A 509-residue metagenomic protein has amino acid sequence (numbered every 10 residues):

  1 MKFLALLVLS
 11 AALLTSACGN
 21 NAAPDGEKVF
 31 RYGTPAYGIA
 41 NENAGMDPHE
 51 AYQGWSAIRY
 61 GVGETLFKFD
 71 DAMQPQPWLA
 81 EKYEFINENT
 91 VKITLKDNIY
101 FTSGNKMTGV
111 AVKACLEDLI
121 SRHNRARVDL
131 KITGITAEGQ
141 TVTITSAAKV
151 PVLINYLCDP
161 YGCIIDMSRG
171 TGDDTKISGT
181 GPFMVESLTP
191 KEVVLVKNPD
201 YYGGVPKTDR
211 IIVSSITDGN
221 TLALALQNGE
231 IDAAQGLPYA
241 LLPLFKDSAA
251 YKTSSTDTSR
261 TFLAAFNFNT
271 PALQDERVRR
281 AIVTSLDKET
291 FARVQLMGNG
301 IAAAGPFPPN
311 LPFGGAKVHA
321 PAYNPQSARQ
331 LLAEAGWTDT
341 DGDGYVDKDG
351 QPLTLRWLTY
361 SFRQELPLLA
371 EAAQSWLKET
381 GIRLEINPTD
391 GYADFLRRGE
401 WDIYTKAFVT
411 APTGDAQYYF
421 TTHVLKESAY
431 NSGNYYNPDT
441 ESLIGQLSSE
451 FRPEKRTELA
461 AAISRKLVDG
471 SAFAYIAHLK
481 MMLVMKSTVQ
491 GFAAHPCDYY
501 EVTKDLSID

Functional and structural regions predicted by a protein language model:
G33-I86, E117, S178, C497-D498: N-terminal lobe/hinge region of extracytoplasmic solute-binding protein
Q74, N155-P206, R210, N220 (+2 more regions): Gly/Pro-rich hinge or "lid" segments in bacterial periplasmic/extracellular proteins
E81-H123, A272: Aromatic- and charge-enriched surface segment that lines or borders ligand/interaction sites
E84-E88, K92, A126-S168: Surface-exposed binding/hinge segments that line and control ligand-binding clefts or catalytic entry sites
K96, V196-Y201, T258-A281, S285 (+5 more regions): A bilobed periplasmic-binding-protein/Venus flytrap-type ligand-binding module shared by bacterial periplasmic
T171, P199-L244, R383: Ligand-site clamp/hinge motif
Q274-Q374, A462: Append "and occasionally in soluble cytosolic enzymes with long acidic Gly/Pro-rich linkers
S285-G315, E365-Q374, L396-D509: Detector for C-terminal structural segments
